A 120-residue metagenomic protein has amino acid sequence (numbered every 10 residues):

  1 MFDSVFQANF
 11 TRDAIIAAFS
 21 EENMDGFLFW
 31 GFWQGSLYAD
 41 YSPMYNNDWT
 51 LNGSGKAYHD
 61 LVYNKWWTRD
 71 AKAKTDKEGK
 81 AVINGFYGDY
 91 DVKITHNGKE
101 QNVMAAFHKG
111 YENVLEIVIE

Functional and structural regions predicted by a protein language model:
M1-E120: Aromatic-rich peripheral "rim/lid" segments of glycoside hydrolase catalytic domains that contact and position glycan
